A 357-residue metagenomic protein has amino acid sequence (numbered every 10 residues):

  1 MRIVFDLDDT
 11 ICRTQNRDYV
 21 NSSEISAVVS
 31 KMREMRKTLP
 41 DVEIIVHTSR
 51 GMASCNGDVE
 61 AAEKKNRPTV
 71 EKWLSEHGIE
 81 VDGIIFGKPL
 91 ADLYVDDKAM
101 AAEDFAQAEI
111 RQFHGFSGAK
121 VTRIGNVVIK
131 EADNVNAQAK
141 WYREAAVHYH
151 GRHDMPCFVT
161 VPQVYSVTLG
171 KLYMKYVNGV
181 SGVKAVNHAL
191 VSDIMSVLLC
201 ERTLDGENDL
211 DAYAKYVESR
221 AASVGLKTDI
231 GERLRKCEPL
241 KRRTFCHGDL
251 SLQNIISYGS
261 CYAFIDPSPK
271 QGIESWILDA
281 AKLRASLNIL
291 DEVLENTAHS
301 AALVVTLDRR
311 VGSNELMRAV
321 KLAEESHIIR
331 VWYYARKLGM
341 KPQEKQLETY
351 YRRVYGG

Functional and structural regions predicted by a protein language model:
M1-I124: HAD-like aspartate-dependent phosphatase fold
S117-G118, V127-G170, V183-E201, L278: A conserved alpha-helical element in kinase catalytic cores
V121, E232-L278: Active-site acidic catalytic loop and adjacent metal/ATP-binding pocket of ATP-dependent phosphoryl transfer enzymes
V127-N134, K175-V177, I265-S268: Active-site ExK catalytic segment of metal-dependent nucleases
L169-A189, K270, L322-K345: A glycine-centered beta->alpha junction motif in the catalytic cores of kinase/phosphotransferase enzymes
T203-C246, Y258: An alpha-helical support segment within catalytic cores of ATP-dependent transferases
L278-S313, E325-P342: Active-site activation/catalytic loop segments of kinase-like enzymes and analogous catalytic loops in related
